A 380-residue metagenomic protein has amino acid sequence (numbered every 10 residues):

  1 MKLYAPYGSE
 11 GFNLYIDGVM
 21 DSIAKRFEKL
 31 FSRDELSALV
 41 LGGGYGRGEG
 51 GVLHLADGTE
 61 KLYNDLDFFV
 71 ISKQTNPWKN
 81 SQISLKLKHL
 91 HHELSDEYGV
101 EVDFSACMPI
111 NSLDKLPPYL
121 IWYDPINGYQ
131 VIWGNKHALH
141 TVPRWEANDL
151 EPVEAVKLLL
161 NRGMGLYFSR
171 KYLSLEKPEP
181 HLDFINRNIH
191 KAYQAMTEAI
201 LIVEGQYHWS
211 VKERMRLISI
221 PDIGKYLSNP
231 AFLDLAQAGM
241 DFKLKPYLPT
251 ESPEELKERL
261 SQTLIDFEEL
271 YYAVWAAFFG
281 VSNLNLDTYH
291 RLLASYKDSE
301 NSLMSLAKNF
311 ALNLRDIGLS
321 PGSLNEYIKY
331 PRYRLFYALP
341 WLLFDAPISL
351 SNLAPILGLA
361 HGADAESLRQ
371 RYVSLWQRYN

Functional and structural regions predicted by a protein language model:
M1-R33: N-terminal regions immediately upstream of nucleotidyltransferase
L3-Y15, Q82-E204, S210-D234, L244-R315: Conserved NTP/Mg2+-binding pocket subregion across the NTase superfamily
A24-L66, S72-T75: Active-site nucleotide-donor binding segment shared across nucleotidyl transfer reactions
G43, L55, L201, H208-W209: Sparse recognition of residues in long alpha-helices and their boundaries
G48-G50, W78-K79, L113-L116: Short catalytic/ligand-binding loop motif for oxyanion handling, primarily in non-cytosolic enzymes, centered on
S72-W78, A199-I200: A generic structural motif
A236-G239: Short alpha-helical scaffolding segments that buttress acidic/His motifs in well-ordered protein cores
W275-N380: Non-catalytic terminal regions of proteins
